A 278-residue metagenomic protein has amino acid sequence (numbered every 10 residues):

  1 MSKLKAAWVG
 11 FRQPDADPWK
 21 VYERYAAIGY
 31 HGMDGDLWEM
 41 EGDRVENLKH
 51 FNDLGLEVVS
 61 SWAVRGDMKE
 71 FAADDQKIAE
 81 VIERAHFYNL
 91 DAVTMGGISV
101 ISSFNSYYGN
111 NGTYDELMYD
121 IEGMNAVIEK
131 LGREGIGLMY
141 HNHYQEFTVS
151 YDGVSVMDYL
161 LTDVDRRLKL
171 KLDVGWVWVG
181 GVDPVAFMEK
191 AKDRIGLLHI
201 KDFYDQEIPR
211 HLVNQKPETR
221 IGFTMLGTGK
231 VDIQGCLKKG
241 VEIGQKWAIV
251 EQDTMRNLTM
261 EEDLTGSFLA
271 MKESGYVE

Functional and structural regions predicted by a protein language model:
M1-D91, L269-E278: N-terminal pre-domain/capping segments
L4-V9, M33-G35, V58-A63, V93-M95 (+4 more regions): Hydrophobic faces of well-ordered beta-strands that scaffold small-molecule active sites in alpha/beta enzyme cores
G10-D17, G32-N47, R65-Q76, I101-F104 (+5 more regions): Acidic-and-aromatic substrate-binding clefts and catalytic sites of carbohydrate-active enzymes
Y25, M33, F51, A85 (+7 more regions): Conserved, mostly hydrophobic/aromatic
E39, F71-K169, E261-E262: Active-site acidic/histidine proton-transfer and metal-coordination neighborhood in alpha/beta enzyme cores
H50-V64, M124-V127, L131, D158-V164 (+1 more regions): Alpha-helix-loop-beta-strand connector modules within alpha/beta enzyme cores
R133-K230: Acidic/histidine-rich catalytic cores of soluble enzymes
T228-V241: A short, acidic, amphipathic alpha-helical segment used as a generic capping/interface helix at domain edges
